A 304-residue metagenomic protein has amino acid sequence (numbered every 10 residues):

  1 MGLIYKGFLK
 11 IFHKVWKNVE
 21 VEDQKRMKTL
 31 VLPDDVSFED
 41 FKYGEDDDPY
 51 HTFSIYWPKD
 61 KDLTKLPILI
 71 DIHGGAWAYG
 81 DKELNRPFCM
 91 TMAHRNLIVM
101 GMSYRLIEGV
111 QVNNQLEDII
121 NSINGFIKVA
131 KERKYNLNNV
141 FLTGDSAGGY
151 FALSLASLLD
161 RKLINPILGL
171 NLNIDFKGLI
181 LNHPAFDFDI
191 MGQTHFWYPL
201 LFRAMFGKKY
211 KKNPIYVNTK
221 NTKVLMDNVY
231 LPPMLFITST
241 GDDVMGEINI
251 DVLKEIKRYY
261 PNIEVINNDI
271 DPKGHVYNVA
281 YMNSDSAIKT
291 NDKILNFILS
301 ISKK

Functional and structural regions predicted by a protein language model:
M1-K304: Alpha/beta-hydrolase superfamily serine-hydrolase fold, recognizing
